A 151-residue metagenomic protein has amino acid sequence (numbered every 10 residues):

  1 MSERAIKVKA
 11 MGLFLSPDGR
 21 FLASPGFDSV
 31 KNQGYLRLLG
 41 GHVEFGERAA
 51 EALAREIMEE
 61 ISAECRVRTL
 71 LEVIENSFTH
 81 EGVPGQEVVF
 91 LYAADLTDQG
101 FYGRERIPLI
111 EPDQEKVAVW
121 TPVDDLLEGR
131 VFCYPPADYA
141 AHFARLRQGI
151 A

Functional and structural regions predicted by a protein language model:
M1-R37, L96: N-terminal strand-loop-strand
S2-I6, Y35, G82-V88, I110-E115: A generic structural micro-feature
L15-F21, E44-F45, V73-S77, A93-F101: Short, charged/polar surface micro-motifs in flexible loops or helix N-caps
F21, R68, E87-L91, A118: Structural motif
K31, F101-Y102, I107-A151: Nudix hydrolase/Nudix homology domain
Y35, L39, F45, L109 (+1 more regions): Functional cleft and adjacent loop/helix regions within the main domain that mediate ligand binding or catalysis
L39-L71, Y92: The catalytic Nudix box helix
F78-R106, D138, H142: Active-site-adjacent beta-strand/loop module that shapes the phosphate/pyrophosphate-binding cleft
